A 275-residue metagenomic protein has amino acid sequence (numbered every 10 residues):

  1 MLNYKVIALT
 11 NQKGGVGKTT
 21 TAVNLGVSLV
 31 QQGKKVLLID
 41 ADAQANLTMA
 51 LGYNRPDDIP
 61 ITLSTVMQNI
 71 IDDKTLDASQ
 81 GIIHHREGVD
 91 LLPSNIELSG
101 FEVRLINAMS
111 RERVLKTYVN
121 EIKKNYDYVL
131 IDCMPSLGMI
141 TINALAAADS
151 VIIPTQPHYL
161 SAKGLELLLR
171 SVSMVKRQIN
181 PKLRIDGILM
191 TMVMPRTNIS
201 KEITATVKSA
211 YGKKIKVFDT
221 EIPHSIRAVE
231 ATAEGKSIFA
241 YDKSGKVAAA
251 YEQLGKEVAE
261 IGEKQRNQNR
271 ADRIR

Functional and structural regions predicted by a protein language model:
M1-R275: P-loop NTP-binding core
